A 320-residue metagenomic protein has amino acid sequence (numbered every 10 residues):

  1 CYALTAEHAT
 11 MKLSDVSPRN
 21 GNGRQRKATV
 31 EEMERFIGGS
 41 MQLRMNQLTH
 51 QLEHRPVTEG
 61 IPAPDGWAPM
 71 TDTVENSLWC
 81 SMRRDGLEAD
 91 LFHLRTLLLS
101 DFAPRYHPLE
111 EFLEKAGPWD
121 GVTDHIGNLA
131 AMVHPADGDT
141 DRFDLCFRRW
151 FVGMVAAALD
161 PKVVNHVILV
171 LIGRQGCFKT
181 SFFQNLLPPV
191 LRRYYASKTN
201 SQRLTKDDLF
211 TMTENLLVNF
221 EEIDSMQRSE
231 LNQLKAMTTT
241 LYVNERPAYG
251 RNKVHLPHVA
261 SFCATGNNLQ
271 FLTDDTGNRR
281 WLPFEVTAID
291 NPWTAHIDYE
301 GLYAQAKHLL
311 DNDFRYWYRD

Functional and structural regions predicted by a protein language model:
C1-N128, G138-L145: N-terminal nucleic-acid engagement/recognition segments and initiation subdomains in replication, restriction
A3, A9, R55, A157 (+2 more regions): Compositionally biased, intrinsically disordered low-complexity regions enriched in proline and serine
A9, P18-G21, L171-C177, V254 (+2 more regions): Amphipathic alpha-helical surface "interface" segments used for docking/oligomerization or membrane association within
S17, L78, H134-A136, S181-L186 (+2 more regions): Generic detector of short, locally flexible boundary/turn motifs and exposed helical patches
M82, V155-A158, T238: Hydrophobic, Leu/Ile/Phe/Ala-enriched alpha-helical segments that form helix-helix packing faces
D85, A89-P108, V163-V167, R193-N232 (+2 more regions): Feature primarily recognizes SF3-like P-loop helicase cores of small DNA viruses
S100-E214: P-loop NTPase catalytic core of nucleic-acid-dependent motor ATPases
